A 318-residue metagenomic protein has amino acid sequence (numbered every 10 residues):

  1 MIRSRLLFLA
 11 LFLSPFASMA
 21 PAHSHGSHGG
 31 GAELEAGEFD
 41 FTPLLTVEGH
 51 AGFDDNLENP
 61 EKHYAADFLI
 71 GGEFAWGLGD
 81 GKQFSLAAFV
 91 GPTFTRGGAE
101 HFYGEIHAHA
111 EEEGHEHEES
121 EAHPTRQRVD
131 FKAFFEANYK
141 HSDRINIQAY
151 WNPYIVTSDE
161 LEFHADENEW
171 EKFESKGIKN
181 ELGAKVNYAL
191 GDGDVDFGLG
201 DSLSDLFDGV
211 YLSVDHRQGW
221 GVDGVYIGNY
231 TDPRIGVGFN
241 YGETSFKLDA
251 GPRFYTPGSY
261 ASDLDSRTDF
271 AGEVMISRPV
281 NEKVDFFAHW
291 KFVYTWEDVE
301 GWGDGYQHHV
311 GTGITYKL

Functional and structural regions predicted by a protein language model:
M1-F8: Bacterial N-terminal signal peptides that target proteins for export
F8-F16: Bacterial N-terminal signal peptides
P21-Y103, H216-V222, H309: Short glycine/proline- and aromatic-enriched beta-strand/turn motifs that initiate or cap beta-hairpins
G31-T46, Q83-F89, N146-Y150, D196-G198 (+6 more regions): Residue-level detector of the transmembrane beta-barrel scaffold of outer-membrane proteins
V47-G49, F68-W76, P92, F131-Y139 (+8 more regions): Residues on the lipid-exposed face of transmembrane beta-strands in outer-membrane beta-barrel proteins
G52, A88-P233, D304-Q307: Outer-membrane pore/translocation modules
N56, P60, S266-L318: Predominantly the C-terminal beta-signal and adjacent terminal strand-loop region of outer-membrane beta-barrel
F74-D80, A137-I145, Y188-D194, L203-L206 (+4 more regions): Outer-membrane beta-barrel strand-turn architecture
